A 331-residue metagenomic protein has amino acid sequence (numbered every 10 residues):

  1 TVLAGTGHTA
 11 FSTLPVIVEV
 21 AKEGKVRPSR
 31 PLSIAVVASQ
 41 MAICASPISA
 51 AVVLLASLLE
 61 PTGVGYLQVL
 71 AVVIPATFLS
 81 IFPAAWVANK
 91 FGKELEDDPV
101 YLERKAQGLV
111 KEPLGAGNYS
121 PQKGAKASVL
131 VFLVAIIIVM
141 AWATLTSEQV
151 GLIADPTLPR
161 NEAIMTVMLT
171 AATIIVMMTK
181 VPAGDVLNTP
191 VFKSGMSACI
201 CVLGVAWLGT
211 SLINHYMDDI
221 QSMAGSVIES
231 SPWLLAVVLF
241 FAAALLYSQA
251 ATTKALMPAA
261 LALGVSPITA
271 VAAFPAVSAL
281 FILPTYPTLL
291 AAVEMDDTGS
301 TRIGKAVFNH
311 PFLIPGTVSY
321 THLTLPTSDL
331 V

Functional and structural regions predicted by a protein language model:
T1, S230-K254: Transmembrane alpha-helices that form the ion-translocation and gating core of multi-pass ion transport proteins
T1-V64, Q249-F281, S300: Hydrophobic transmembrane alpha-helices that form the pore/transport pathway of multi-pass ion and small-solute
V2, T6, T77-A85, N89 (+3 more regions): Transmembrane alpha-helical segments of multi-pass membrane transport proteins and ion-pumping complexes
E23-P31, V191-G195, S222-V237, L261-A270: Membrane-interfacial loop-to-helix junctions in multi-pass transporters
L59-V64, S147-P156, N214-V227: Membrane-interface helix termini and inter-helical loops of multi-pass transporters
V64-S120, A279-V331: Juxtamembrane and boundary regions of transmembrane helices in multi-pass small-molecule transporters and channels
V72-I81, T157-T166, V271-F281: Alpha-helical transmembrane segments
K90-K93, P99-I213, I314-S319, S328: Hydrophobic transmembrane alpha-helices of multi-pass small-molecule transporters
